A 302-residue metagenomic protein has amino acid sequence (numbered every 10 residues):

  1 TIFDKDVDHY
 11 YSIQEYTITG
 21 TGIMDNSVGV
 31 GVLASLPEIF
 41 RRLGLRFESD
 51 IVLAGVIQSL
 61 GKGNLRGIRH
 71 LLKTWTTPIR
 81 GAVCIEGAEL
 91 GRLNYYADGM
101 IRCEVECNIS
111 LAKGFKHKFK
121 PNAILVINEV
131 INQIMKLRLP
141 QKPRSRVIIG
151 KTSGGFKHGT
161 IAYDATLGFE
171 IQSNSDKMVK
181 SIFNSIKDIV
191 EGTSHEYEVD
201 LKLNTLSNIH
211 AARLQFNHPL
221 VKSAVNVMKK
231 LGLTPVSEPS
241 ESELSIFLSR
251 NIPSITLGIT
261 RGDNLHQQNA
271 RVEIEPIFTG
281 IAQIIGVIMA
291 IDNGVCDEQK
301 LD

Functional and structural regions predicted by a protein language model:
T1-T17: Acidic/His- and Gly-rich active-site-bordering loop/insert found across diverse amide/peptide-bond hydrolases
E15-M24, L111-H117, G155, R271-V272: A short glycine/serine-rich beta->alpha loop
T17-M100, E170, D292, C296-L301: Acidic/histidine-rich catalytic neighborhood of metal-dependent amide-processing enzymes
I39, V126-Q141, S185-Y197, P219-L231 (+2 more regions): Generic non-transmembrane alpha-helical segments
R46-E48, K136-I148, T193-T205, L233-P239 (+1 more regions): Flexible, glycine/charged-enriched surface loops at secondary-structure junctions
Y95, K116-S153, H158-T160, K177-L201: Acidic-enriched catalytic cores of C-N bond-cleaving enzymes acting on peptides and small amides
I148-G155, E170-I171, D200-V221, L244-S245: A short beta-alpha structural unit
T152, Y163, L233-I291: Zn-dependent metallopeptidase/amidohydrolase metal-coordination segment
